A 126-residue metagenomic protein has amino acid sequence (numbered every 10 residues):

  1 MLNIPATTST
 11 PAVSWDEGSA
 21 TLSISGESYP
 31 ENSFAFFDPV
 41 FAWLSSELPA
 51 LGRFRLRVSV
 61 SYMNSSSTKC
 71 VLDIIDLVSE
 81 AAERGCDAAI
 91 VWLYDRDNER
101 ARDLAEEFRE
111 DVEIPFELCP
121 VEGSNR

Functional and structural regions predicted by a protein language model:
I4-P5, E106-R126: A cross-taxonomic marker for long C-terminal extensions/tails that follow the last structured domain
T8-V13, Y29-G52, V71: A short, well-ordered alpha-helical element
S14-S19: Short, ordered beta-strand-loop transition motifs
A20-G26: Short, aliphatic-rich beta-strand segments
G26-S28, V60: Short, histidine-centered active-site or binding-site loop motifs used for metal coordination, general acid-base
A35-F41, R55-F108: Amphipathic alpha-helical interaction surfaces in cytosolic regulatory modules
E47-A50, A81-R84, D111: Alpha-helix C-cap/termination motif
